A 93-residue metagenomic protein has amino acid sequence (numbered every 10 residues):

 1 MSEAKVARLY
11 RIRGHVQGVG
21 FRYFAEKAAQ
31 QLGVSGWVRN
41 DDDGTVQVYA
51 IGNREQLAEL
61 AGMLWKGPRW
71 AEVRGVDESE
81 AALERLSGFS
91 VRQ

Functional and structural regions predicted by a protein language model:
M1-Q93: Intrinsically disordered, low-complexity, mixed-charge
